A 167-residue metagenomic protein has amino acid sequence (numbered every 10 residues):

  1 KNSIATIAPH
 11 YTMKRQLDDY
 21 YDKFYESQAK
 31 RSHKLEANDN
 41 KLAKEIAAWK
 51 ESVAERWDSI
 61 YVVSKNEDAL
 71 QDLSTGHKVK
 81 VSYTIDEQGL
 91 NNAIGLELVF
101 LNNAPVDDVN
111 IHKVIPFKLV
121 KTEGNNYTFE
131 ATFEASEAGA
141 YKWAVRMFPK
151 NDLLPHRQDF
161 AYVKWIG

Functional and structural regions predicted by a protein language model:
K1-G95, N102-N103, N151-L154: C-terminal amphipathic helix plus adjacent low-complexity, charged tail appended to glycosyltransferase catalytic
G76, G89-N91, N125, A135-K142: Short tyrosine-centred short linear motifs in exposed loops/low-complexity segments
V81, L96, F129-A131, W143: Hydrophobic residues positioned within well-ordered beta-strands of beta-sheet architectures
A93-E97, L101-N102, D108-N110, T132: Extended, solvent-exposed regions of the mature portions of secreted/cell-surface glycoproteins
D108-T122: Solvent-exposed serine/threonine-rich low-complexity stretches and specific carbohydrate-binding patches
K121-A131: Aromatic sugar-binding surface patches on proteins that engage polysaccharides or sugar-phosphate polymers
V145-M147: Hydrophobic/tyrosine-rich beta-strand signature of extracellular beta-sandwich/beta-rich modules, prominently
N151-G167: Short beta-strand elements
